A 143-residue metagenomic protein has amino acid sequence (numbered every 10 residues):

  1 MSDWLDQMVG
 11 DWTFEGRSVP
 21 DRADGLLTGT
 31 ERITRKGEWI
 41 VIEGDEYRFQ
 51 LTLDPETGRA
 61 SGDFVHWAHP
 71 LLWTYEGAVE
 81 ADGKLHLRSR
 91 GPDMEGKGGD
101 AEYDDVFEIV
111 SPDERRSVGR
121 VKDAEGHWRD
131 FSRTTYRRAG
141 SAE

Functional and structural regions predicted by a protein language model:
M1-D11, V106: N-terminal helix-cap/turn-to-beta initiation motif at the start of protein domains
V9-G16, S117: A short, Trp-centered hydrophobic/proline-enriched beta-strand micro-motif
F14-E102: Central antiparallel beta-sheet cores of small beta-barrel/beta-sandwich binding domains
I42-E43, D105, R115-G119: Hydrophobic core segments of beta-strands in well-ordered, beta-rich domains
A81, S111-D113: Residue-level recognition of beta-strand termini and adjacent short loop/turns
R120-E143: Edge beta-strand at a domain terminus
